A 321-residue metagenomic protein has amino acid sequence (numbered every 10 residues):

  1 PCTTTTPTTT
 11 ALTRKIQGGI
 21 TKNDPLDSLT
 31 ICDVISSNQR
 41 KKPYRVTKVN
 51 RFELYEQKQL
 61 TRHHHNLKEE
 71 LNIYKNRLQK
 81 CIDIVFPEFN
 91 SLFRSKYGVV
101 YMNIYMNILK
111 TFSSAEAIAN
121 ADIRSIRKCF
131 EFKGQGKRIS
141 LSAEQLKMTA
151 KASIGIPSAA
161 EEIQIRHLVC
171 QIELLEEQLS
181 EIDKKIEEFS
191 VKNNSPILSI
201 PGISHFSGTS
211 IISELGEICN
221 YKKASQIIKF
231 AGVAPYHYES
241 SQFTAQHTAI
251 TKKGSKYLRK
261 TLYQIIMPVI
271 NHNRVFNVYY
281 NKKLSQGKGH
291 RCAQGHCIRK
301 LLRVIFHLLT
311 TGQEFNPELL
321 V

Functional and structural regions predicted by a protein language model:
P1-V321: A detector of single, family-specific signature residues that are central to catalytic or substrate-handling motifs
